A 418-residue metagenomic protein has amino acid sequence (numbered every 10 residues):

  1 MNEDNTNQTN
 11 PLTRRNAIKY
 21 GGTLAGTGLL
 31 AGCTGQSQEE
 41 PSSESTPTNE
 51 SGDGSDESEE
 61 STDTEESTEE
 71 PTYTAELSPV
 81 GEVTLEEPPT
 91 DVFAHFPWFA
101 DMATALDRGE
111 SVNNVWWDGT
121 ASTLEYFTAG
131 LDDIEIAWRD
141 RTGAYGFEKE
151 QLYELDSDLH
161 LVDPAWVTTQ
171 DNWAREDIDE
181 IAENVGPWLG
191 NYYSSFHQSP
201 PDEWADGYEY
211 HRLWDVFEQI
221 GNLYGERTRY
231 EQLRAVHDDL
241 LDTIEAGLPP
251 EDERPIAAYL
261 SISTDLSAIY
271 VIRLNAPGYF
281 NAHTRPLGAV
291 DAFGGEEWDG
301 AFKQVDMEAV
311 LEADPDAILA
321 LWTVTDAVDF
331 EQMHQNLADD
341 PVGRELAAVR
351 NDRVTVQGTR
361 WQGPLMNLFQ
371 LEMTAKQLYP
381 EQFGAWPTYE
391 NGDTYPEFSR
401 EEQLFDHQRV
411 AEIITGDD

Functional and structural regions predicted by a protein language model:
M1-D418: Terminal disorder- and signal-encoded targeting elements
